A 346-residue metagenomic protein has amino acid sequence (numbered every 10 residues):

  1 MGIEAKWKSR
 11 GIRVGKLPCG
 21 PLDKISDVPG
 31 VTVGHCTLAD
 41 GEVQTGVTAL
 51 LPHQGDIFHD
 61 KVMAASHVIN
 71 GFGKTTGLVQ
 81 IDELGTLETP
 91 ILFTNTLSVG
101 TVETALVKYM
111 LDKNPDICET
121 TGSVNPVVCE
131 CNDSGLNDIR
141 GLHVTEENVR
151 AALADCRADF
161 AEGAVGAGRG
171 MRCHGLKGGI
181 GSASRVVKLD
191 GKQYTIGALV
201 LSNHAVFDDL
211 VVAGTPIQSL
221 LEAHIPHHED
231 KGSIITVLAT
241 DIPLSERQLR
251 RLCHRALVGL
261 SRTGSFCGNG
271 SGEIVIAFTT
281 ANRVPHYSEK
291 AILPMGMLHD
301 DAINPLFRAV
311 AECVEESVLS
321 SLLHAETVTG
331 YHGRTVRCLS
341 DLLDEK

Functional and structural regions predicted by a protein language model:
M1-K346: Alpha/propeptide regions of enzymes that mature by internal proteolysis
